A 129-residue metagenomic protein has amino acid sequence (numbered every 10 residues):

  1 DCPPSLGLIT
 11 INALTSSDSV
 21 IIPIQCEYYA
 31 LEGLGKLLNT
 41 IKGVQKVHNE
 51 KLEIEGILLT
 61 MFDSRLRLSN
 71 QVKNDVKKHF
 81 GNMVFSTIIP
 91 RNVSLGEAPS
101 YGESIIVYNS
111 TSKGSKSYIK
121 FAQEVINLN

Functional and structural regions predicted by a protein language model:
P3-V93: Conserved catalytic-core segment of NTP-binding enzymes
H48-N49, G114, E124-V125: Short, charged/polar low-complexity linear motifs in solvent-exposed/disordered segments
A98-K120: C-terminal boundary of histidine-terminating zinc-finger modules
K120-N129: C-terminal alpha-helix
